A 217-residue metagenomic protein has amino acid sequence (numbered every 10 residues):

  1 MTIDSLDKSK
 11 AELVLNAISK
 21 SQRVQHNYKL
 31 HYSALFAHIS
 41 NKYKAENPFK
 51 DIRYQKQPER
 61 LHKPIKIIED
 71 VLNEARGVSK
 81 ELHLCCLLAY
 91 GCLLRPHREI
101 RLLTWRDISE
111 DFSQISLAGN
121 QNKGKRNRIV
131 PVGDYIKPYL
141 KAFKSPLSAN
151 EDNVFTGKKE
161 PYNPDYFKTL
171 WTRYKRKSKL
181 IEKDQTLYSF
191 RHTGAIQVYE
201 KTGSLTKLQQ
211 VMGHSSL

Functional and structural regions predicted by a protein language model:
M1-A37, K80, P161-Y166, D184-T186: N-terminal core-binding DNA-recognition domain of tyrosine site-specific recombinases/integrases
D4, Y43-E46, Q55-N73, N122-D134 (+1 more regions): DNA breakage-rejoining catalytic core of tyrosine-based enzymes
Q22, H26-Y28, K44-E46, D51-H97 (+1 more regions): Basic, Lys/Arg- and aromatic-enriched nucleic-acid-binding interface segment
E74, L88-A89, Q197-K201, Q210-V211: Short alpha-helical segment immediately N-terminal to, or the first helix within, an HTH/HTH-like DNA-binding domain
R101-K141: Conserved tyrosine-mediated DNA breakage-rejoining catalytic core shared by Y-recombinases
D107-Q114, E182-D184, G203-L217: Short, polar N-cap/turn motifs at the start of nucleic acid-interacting alpha helices
G133-E182: Active-site/catalytic core of tyrosine-dependent DNA strand-transfer enzymes
P164, K168, I181-T202: Short basic/aromatic active-site micro-motif
